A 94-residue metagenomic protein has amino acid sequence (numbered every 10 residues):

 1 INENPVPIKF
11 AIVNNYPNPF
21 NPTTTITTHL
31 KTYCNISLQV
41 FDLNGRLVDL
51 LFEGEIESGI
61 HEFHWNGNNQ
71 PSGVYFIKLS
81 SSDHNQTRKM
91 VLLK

Functional and structural regions predicted by a protein language model:
N4-Y16, F20-K94: C-terminal outer-membrane/trafficking sorting elements
